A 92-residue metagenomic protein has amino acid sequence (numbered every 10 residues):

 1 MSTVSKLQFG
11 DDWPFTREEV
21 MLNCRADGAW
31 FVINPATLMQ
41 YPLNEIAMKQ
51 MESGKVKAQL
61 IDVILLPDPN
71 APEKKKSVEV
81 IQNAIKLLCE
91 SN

Functional and structural regions predicted by a protein language model:
T3, Q8-K57: Mature extracytoplasmic domains of secretory-pathway proteins
K55-N92: C-terminal partner/receptor-binding element of secreted or periplasmic proteins
